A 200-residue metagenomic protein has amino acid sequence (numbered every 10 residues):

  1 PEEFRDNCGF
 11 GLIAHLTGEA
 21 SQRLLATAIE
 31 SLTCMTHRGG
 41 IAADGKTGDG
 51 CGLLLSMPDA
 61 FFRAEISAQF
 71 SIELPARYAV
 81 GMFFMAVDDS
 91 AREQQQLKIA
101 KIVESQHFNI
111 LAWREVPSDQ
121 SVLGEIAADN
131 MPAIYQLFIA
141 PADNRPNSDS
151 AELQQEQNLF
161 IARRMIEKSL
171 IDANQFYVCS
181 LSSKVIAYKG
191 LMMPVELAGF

Functional and structural regions predicted by a protein language model:
P1-F200: N-terminal segments that mediate ammonia production and transfer in glutamine-dependent amidotransferase systems
